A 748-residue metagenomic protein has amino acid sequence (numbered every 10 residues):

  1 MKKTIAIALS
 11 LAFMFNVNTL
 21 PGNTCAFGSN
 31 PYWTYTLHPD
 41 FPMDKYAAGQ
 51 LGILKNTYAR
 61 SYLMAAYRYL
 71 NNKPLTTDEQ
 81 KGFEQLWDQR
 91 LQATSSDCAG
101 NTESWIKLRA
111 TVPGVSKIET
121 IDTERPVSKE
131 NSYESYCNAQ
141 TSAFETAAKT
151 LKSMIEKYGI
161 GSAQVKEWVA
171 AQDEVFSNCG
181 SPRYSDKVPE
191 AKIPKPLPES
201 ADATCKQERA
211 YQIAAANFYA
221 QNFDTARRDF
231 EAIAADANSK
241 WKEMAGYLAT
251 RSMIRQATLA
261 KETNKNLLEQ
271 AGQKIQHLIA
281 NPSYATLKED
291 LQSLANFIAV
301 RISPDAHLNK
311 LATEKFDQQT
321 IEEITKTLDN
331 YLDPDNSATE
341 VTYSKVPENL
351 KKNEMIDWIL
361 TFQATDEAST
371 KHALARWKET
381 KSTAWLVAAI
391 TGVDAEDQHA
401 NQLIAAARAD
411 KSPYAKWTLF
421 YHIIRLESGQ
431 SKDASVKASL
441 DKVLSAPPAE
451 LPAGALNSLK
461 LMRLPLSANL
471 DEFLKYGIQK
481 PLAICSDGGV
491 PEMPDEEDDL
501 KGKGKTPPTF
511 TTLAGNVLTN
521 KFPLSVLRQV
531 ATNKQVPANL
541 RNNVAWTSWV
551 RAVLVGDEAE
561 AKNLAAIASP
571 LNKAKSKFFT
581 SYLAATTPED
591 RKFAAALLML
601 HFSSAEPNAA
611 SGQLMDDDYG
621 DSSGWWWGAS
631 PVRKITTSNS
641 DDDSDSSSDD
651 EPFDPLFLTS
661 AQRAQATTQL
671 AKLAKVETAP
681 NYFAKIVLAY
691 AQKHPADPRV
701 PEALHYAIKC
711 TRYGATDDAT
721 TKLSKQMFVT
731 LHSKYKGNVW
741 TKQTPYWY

Functional and structural regions predicted by a protein language model:
K2-L20: Gram-negative bacterial Sec-dependent N-terminal signal peptides
P21-E231, A237, W241-L248, M253-Y748: Extracytoplasmic/secretory-pathway proteins
